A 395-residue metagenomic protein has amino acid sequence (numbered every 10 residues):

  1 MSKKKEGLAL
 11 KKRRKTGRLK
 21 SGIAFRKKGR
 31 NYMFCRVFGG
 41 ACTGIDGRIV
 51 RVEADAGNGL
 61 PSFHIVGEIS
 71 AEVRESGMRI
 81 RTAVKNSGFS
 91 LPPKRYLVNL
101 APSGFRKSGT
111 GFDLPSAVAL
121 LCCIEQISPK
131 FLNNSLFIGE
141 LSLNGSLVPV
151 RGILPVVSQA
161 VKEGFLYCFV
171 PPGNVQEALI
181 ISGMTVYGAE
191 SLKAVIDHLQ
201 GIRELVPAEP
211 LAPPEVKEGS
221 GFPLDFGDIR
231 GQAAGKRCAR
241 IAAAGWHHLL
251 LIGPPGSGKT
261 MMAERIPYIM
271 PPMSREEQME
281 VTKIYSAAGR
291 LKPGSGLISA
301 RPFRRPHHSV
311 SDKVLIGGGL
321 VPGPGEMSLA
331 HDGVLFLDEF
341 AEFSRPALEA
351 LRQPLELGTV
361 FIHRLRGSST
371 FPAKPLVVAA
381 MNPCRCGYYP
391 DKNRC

Functional and structural regions predicted by a protein language model:
K3-K5, K11-K12, K20-L250, S257-T260 (+1 more regions): Peripheral, non-AAA+ core regions of ATP-driven protein-machinery
E204-I241, E276-M327: P-loop NTPase nucleotide-binding/switch module
L251-R290: Walker A/P-loop
G253, G317, E339: The Walker A (P-loop) glycine that initiates the GxxxxGKT/S ATP-binding motif of P-loop NTPases
R304, G323, M327-D332, I362-N382: AAA+/SF3 P-loop NTPase mechanochemical coupling elements
G323-L355, Y388-D391: Conserved AAA+/SF3 P-loop NTPase catalytic/coupling segment centered on the Walker-B
E349-S369: Conserved catalytic/switch belt of AAA+ P-loop NTPases
